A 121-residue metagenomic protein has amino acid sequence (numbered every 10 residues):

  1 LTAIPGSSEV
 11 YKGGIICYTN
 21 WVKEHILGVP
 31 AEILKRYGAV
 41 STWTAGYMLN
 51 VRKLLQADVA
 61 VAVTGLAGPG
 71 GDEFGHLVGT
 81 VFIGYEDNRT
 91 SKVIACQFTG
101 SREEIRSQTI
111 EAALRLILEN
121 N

Functional and structural regions predicted by a protein language model:
T2-N121: Short alpha-helical segments enriched in small residues
